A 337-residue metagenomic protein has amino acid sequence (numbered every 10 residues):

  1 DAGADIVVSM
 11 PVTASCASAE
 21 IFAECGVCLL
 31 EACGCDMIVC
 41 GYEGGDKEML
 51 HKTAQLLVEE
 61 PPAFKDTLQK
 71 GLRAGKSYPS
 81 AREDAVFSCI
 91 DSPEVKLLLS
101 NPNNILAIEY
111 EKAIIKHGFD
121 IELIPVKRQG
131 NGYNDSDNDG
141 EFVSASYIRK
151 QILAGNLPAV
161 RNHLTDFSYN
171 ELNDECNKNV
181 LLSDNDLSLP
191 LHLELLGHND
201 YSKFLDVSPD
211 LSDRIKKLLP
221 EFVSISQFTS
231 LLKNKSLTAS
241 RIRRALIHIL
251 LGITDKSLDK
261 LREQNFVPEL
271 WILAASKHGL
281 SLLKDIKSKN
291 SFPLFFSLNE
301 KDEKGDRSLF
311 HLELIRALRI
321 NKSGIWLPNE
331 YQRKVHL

Functional and structural regions predicted by a protein language model:
M10-L337: Active-site cores that bind ATP or allylic diphosphates and position pyrophosphate for catalysis
